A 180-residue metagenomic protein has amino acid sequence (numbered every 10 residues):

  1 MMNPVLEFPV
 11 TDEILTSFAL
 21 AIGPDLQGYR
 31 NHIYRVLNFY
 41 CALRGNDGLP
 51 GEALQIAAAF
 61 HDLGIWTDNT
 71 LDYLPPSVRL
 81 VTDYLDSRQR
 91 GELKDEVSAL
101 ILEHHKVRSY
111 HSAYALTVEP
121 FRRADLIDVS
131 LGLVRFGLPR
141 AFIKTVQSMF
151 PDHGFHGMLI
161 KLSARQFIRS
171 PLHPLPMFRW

Functional and structural regions predicted by a protein language model:
M2-P9, A19-D47, F60, Q89 (+1 more regions): Divalent metal-dependent phosphate-bond-processing catalytic cores, especially two-metal-ion Mg2+/Mn2+ enzymes that act
L15-T16: Glycine-rich, flexible beta-strand/loop modules in the N-terminal catalytic cores of phosphate-handling
L26, T67, L71, S87: Short gly/ser-rich anion-binding loops that grip negatively charged ligand groups
V36-Y40, D72-S87: An active-site-proximal "capping" alpha-helix that borders the catalytic cofactor pocket
P50-D68, S77, S98-H105: His-Asp-centered metal-binding catalytic motifs of divalent-metal-dependent phosphohydrolases/nucleases
V81, L102-E103, D125-L126: Hydrophobic alpha-helical segments of small multi-pass membrane proteins
R90-D95: Membrane-interface starts of transmembrane alpha-helices
